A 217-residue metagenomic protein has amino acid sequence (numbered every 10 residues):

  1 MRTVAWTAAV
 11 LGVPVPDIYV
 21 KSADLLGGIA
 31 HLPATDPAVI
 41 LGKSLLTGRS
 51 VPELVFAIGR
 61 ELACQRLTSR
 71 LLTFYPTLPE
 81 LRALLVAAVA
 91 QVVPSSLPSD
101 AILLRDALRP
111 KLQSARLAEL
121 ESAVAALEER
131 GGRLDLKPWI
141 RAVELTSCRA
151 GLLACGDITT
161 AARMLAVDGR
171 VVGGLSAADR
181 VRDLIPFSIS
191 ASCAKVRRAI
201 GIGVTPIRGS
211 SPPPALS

Functional and structural regions predicted by a protein language model:
M1-R2, W6, I18-G28, L78-S217: Cytosolic-facing loops and C-terminal tails of multi-pass membrane proteins
A9-V15: Short secondary-structure junctions
V13, A63, L67, V86-P94: Non-catalytic alpha-helical coupling and interface elements of nucleotide-dependent molecular machines and regulators
K21, L25-L72: Active-site scaffold of zinc-dependent metalloenzymes
